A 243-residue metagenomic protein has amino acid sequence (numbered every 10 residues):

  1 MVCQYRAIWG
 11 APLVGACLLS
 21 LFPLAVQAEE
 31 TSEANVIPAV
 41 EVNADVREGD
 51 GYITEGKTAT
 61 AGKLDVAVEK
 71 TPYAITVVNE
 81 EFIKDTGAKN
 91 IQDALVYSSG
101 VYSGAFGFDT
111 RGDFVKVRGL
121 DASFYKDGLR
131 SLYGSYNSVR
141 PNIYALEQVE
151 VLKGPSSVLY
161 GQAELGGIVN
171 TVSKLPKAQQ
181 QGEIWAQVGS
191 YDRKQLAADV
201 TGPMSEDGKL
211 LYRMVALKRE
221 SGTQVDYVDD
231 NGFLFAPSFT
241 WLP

Functional and structural regions predicted by a protein language model:
M1-E33: Cleavable N-terminal targeting peptides that direct proteins into the secretory/outer-membrane pathway or into
V26, Y102-S103, G208-K209: Secondary-structure boundary/capping signal
S32-A34, A67, F239: A general structural signal for short secondary-structure junctions and capping/turn motifs
I37-Q180, I184: Acidic, small-polar-rich N-terminal luminal/periplasmic segments of exported/outer-membrane proteins
Y144-E147, V158-P237, W241-P243: Outer-membrane beta-barrel translocator/receptor signature
